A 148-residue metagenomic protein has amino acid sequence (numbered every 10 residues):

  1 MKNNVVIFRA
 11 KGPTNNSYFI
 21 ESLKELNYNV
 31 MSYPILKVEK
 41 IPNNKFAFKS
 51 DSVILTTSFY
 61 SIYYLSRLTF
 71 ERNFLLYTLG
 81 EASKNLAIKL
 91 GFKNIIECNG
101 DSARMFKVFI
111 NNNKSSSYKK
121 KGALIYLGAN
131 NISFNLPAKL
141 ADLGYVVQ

Functional and structural regions predicted by a protein language model:
M1-Q148: Signature of uroporphyrinogen-III synthase
